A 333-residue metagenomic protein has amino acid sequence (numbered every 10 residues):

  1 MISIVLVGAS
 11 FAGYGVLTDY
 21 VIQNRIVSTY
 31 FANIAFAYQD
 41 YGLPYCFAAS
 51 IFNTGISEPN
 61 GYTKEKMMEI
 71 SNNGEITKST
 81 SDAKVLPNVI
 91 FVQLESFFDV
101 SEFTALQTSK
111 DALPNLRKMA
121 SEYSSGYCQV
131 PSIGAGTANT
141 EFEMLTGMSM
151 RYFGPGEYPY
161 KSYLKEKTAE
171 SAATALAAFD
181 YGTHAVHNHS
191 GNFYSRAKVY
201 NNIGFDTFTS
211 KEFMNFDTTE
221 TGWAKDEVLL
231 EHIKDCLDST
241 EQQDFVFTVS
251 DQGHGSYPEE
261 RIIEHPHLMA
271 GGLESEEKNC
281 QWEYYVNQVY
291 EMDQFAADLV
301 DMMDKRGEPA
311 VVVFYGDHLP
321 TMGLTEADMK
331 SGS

Functional and structural regions predicted by a protein language model:
M1-L86, Q107-Y127, S162-E166, E170 (+1 more regions): N-terminal secretory/membrane-targeting segments
G74-L86, L94, D99-S333: Solvent-exposed soluble domains appended to multi-pass membrane proteins
